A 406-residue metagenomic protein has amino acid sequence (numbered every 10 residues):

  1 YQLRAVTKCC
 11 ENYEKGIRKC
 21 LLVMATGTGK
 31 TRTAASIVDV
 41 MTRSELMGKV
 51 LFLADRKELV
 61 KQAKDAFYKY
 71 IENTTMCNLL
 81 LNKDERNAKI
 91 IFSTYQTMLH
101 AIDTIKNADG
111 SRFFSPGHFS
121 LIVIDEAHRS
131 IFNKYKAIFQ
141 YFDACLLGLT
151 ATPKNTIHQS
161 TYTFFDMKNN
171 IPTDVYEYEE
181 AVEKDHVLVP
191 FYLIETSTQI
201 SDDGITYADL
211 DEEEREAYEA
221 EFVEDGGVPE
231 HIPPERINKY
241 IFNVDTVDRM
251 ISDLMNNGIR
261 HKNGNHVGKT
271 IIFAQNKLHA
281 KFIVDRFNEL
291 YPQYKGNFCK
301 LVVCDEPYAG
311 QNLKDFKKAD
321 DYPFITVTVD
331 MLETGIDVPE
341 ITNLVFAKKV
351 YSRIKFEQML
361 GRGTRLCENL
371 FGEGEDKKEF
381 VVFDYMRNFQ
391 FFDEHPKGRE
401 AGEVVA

Functional and structural regions predicted by a protein language model:
Y1-K49, E58, Q62-N73, N87-I90 (+5 more regions): ATP-dependent helicase/translocase motor core
L21, K49-L51, K64, I71-K83 (+1 more regions): Conserved RecA-like helicase motor-core motifs
L21-V23, G48-R56, G268-N276: Conserved RecA-like ASCE P-loop NTPase motor core of nucleic-acid helicases/translocases
L81-I90, Q96-G117, K136: Conserved helix/coil segment N-terminal to the catalytic DExD/H
K89, V228-T328: Conserved C-terminal RecA-like helicase domain
Q96, G110-G148: SF2 helicase catalytic motif II
Q96-L99, L121, C299-E403: Conserved RecA-like P-loop NTPase helicase motor core
Q159-V267: Interdomain helical connector at the RecA1-RecA2 junction of SF1/SF2 helicase-like NTPases
